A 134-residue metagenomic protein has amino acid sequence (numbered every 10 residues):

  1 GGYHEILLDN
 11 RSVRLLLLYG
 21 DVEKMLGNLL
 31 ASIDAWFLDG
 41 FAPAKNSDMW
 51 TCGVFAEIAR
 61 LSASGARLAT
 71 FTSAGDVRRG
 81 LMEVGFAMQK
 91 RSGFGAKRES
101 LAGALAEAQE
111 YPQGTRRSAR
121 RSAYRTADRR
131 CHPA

Functional and structural regions predicted by a protein language model:
G1-L29: S-adenosyl-L-methionine
L15-L17, A31-G40: Short SAM/SAH-binding signature in class I
D21, T72-S73: Short beta->alpha linker loops
L26, I58-R60, E83-F86: SAM-dependent transferase fold signal centered on methyltransferase-like domains, encompassing both Class I
A35-F37, S64-T72: Conserved beta-strand signature within the Rossmann-like core of class I S-adenosyl-L-methionine
A44-K45: Short glycine-rich, flexible loops that bind phosphorylated cofactors or substrates
D48-G65: A short glycine-rich, Lys/Arg-flanked "PGG" loop and its adjoining helix->strand segment in the class I
A74-A134: Class I S-adenosyl-L-methionine
